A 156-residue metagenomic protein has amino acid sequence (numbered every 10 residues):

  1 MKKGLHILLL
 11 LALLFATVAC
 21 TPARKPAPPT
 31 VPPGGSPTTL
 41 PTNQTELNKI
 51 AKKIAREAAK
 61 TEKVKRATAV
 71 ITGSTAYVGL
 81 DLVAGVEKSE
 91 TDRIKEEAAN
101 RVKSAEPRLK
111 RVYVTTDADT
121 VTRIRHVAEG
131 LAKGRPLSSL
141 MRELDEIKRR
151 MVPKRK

Functional and structural regions predicted by a protein language model:
M1-L8: Bacterial N-terminal signal peptides that target proteins for export
L9-L14: Hydrophobic helical h-region of N-terminal Sec-dependent signal peptides in bacterial secretory/periplasmic proteins
A16-A19: C-terminal motif of bacterial Sec signal peptides marking the signal peptidase cleavage site
T21-R24: Bacterial signal peptide processing site
T30-P32, S36-A67: N-proximal, solvent-exposed amphipathic alpha-helical segments enriched in charged/polar residues
A51-E57, E87-L109: Short, non-transmembrane amphipathic alpha-helical segments
A59-L82, T116: Short edge beta-strands and adjacent turn/loop segments
A99-K156: C-terminal low-complexity, charged extensions that often adopt amphipathic alpha-helices
